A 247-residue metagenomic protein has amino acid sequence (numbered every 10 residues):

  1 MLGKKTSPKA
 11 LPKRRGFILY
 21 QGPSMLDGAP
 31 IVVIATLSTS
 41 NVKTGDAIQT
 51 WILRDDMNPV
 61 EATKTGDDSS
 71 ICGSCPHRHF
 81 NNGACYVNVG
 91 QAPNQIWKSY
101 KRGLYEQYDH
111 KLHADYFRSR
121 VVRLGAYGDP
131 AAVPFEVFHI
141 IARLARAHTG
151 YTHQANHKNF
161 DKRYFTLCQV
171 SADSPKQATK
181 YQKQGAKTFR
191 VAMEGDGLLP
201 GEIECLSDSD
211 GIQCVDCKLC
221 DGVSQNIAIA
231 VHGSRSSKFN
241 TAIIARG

Functional and structural regions predicted by a protein language model:
M1-G247: Class I S-adenosyl-L-methionine
